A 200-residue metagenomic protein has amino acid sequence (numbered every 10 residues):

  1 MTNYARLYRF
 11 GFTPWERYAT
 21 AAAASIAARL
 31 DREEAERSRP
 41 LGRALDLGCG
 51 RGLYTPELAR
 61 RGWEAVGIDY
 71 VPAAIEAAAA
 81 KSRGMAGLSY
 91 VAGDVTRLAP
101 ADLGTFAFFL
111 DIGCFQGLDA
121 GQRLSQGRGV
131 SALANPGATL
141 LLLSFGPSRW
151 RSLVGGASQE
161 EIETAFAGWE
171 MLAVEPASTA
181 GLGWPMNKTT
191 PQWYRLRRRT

Functional and structural regions predicted by a protein language model:
M1-L47, R51-D102, L118-L133, A138-T200: Class I (Rossmann-like) S-adenosyl-L-methionine-dependent methyltransferase catalytic domain, capturing the SAM-binding
L110: A conserved beta-strand element that flanks and buttresses the S-adenosyl-L-methionine
G113, G117: Short catalytic micro-motifs in class I SAM-dependent methyltransferases
